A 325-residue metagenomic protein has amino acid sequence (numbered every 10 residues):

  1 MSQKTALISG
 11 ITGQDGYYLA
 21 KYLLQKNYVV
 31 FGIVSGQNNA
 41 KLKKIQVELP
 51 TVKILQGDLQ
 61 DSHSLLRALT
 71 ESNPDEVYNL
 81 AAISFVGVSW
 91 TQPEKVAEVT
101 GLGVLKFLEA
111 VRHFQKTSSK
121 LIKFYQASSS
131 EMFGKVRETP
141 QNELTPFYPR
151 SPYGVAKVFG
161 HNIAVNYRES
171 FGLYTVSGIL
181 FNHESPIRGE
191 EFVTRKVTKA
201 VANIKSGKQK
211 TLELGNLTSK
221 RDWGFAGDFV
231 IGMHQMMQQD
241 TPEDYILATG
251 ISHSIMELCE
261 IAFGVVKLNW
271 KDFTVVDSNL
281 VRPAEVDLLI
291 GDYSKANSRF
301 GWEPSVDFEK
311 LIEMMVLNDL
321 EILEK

Functional and structural regions predicted by a protein language model:
M1-H183, V306, M315, D319: N-terminal Rossmann-like NAD(P)+-binding domain of SDR-like oxidoreductases, especially those catalyzing
S62-H63, D75, G87, E94 (+9 more regions): Residues in well-ordered alpha-helical elements
A68-S72, G232, R299: CheY-like receiver
Q92, A110, F114, A200-G207 (+3 more regions): Generic structural signal for alpha-helix termini and adjacent loop/cap motifs
V136-P140, R150-P152, V158, N162-Q238 (+1 more regions): NAD(P)-dependent short-chain dehydrogenase/reductase
L212, N216, E243-Y245, H253-E260 (+2 more regions): C-terminal "lid/loop" region of Rossmann-like NAD(P)-dependent oxidoreductases
A226, S278-E303, E321-I322: Conserved C-terminal active-site "lid" loop/helix of NAD(P)H-dependent oxidoreductases that clamps the redox cofactor
F229, M233, L247, L258 (+2 more regions): Non-catalytic, hydrophobic alpha-helical segments
